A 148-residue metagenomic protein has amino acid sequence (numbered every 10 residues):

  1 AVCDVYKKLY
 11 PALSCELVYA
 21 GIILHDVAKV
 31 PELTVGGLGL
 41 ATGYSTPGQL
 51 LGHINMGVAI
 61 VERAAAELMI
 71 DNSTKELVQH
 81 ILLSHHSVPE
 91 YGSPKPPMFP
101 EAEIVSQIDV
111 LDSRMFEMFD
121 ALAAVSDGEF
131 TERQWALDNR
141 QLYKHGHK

Functional and structural regions predicted by a protein language model:
V5-V125: Divalent metal-dependent catalytic cores for phosphoryl transfer on phosphate-bearing substrates
S106, A123, G128-W135, N139-R140 (+1 more regions): N-terminal intrinsically disordered, cationic/polar leader segments that include organellar targeting peptides
